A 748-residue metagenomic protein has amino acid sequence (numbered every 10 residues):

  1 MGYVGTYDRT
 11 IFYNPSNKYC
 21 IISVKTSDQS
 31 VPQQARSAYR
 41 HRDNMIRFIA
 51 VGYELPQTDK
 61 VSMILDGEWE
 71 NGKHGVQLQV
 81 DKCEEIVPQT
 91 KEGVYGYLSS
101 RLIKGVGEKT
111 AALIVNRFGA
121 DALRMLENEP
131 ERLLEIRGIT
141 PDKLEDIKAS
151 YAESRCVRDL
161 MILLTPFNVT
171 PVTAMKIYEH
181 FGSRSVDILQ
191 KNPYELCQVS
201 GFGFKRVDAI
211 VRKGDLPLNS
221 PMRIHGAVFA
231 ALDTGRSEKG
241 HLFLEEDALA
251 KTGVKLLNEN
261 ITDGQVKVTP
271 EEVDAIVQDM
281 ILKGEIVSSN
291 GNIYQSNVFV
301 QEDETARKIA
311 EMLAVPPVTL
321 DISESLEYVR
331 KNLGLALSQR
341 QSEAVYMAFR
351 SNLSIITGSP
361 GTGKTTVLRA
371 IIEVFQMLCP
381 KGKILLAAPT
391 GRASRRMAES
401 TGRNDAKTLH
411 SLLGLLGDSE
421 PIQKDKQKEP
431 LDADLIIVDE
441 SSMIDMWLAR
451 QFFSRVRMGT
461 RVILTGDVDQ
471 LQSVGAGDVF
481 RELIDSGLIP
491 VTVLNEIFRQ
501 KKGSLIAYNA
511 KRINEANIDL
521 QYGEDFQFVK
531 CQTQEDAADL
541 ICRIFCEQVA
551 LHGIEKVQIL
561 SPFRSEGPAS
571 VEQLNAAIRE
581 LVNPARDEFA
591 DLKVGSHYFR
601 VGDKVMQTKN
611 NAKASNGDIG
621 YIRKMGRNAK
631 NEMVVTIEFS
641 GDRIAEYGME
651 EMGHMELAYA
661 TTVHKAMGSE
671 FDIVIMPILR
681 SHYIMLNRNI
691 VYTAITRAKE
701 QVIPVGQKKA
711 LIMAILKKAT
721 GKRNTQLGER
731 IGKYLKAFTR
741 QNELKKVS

Functional and structural regions predicted by a protein language model:
M1-D321, S748: Accessory, non-ATPase domains that flank or precede helicase/AAA+ motor cores in DNA-metabolism machines
L102, E135, Q198, G358 (+3 more regions): The Walker A (P-loop) glycine that initiates the GxxxxGKT/S ATP-binding motif of P-loop NTPases
G334-R350: N-terminal pre-P-loop "Q-motif" helix
R350-I356: Pre-Walker A (Motif I) flank of P-loop NTPase domains
I355, T366, A370, V374 (+8 more regions): Conserved helicase motor core of SF1/SF2 NTP-dependent helicases
G363: Conserved glycine(s) of the Walker
V468-K613, R623-G626, Y734, V747: Conserved helicase motor core of P-loop NTPases
D618-S748: C-terminal accessory regions
